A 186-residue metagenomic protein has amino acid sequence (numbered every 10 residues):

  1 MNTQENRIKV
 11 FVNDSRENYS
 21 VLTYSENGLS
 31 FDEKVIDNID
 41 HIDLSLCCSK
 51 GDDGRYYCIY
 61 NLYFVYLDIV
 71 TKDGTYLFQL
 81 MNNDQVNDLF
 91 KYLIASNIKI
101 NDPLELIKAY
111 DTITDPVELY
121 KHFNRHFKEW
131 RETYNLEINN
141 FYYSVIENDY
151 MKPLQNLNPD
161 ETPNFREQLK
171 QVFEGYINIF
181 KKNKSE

Functional and structural regions predicted by a protein language model:
M1-N6, F180: Transmembrane-cytosolic junction motif
E5-R16: The phosphoinositide-binding surface of pleckstrin homology
R7, N38-H41, N178: Generic short N-terminal amphipathic or hydrophobic helices
I8-V10, V21, N27-F31, F64-V70: Short polybasic amphipathic segments
R16-V21, S25-G54: Phosphoinositide-binding peripheral membrane targeting modules
D43-K182: Acidic, Ser/Thr- and proline-rich intrinsically disordered linker/docking segments of eukaryotic scaffolds
S185-E186: Short, charged juxtamembrane terminal tails flanking transmembrane helices
